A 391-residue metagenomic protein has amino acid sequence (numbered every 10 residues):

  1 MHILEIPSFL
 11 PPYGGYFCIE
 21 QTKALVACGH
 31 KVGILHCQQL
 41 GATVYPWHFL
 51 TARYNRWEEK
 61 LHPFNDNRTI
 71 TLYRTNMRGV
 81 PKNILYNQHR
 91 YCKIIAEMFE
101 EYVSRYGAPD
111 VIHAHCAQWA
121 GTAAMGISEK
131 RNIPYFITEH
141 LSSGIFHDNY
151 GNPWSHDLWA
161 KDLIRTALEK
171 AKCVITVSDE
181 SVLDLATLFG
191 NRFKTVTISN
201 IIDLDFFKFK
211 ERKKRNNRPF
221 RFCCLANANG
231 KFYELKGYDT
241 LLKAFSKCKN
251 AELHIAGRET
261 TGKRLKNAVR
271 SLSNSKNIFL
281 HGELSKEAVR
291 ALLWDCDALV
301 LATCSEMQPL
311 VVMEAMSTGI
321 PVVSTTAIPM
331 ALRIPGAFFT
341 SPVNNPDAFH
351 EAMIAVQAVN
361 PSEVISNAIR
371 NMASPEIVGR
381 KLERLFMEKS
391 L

Functional and structural regions predicted by a protein language model:
M1-P63, S246: N-terminal subdomain of nucleotide-sugar transferases
L4, K214-S246, H254: Conserved donor-binding/catalytic core segment of Leloir-type glycosyltransferases
Q21-K23, S143, S155-V174: Membrane-proximal helix-turn-helix segments that form the acceptor-binding/catalytic region of lipid-linked
E180, I201: Carbohydrate-associated surface elements
K266-E287: Nucleotide-activated donor-binding/catalytic signature segment of Leloir-type glycosyltransferases, i.e., the conserved
C304: Aromatic "clamp/platform" in nucleotide-sugar-dependent glycosyltransferases that forms part of the donor/acceptor
P321-S324: Short hydrophobic beta-strand element within catalytic cores of glycosyltransferases and related nucleotide-activated
A337-D347, M353-V359: Conserved acidic donor-binding segment of nucleotide-sugar-dependent glycosyltransferases
